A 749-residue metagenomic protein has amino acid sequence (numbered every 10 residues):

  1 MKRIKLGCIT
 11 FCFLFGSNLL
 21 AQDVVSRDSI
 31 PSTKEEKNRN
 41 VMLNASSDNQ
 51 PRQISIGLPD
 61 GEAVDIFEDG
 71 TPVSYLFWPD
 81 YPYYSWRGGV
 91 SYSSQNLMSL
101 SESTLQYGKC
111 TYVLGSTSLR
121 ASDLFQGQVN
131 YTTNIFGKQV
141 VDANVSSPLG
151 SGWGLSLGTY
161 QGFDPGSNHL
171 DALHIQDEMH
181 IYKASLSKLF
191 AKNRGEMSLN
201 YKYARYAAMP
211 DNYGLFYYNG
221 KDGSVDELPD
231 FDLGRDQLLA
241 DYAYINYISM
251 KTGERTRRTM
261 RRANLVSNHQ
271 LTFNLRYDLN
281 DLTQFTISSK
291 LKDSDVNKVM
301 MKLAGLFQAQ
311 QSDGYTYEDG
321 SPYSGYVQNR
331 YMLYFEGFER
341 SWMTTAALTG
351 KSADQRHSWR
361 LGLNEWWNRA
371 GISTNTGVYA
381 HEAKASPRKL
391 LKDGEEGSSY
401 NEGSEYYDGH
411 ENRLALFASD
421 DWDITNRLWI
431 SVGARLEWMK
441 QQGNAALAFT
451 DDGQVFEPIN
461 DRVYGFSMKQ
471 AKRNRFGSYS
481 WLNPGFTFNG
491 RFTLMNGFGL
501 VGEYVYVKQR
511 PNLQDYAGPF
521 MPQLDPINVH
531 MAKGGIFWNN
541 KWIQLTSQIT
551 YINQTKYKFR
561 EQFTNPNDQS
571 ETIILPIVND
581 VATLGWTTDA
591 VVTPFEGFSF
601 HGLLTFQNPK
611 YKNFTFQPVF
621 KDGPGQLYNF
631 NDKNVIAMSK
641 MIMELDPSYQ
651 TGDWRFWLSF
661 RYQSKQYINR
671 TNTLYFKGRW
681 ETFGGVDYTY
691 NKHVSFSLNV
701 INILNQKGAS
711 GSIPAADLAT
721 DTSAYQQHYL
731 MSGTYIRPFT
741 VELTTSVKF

Functional and structural regions predicted by a protein language model:
Q22-L124: Acidic, small-polar-rich N-terminal luminal/periplasmic segments of exported/outer-membrane proteins
F77-D80, V90-N96, S103-K183, F190-G195 (+2 more regions): Outer-membrane beta-barrel translocator/receptor signature
F125-Q126, G152-L155, K192-M197, L282-F285 (+8 more regions): Repeated loop/turn-to-beta-strand initiation elements of outer-membrane beta-barrel proteins
T132-V140, G162-K192, M209, Y244-R276 (+7 more regions): Outer-membrane beta-barrel proteins
S146, H530-G534, S599-H601, D632-F749: Conserved C-terminal beta-signal and adjacent last beta-strands/turns of outer-membrane beta-barrel proteins
S187, E196-Q270, V299-M332, S386-S404 (+3 more regions): Acidic/polar loop-and-plug regions of large Gram-negative outer-membrane beta-barrel proteins
E339, S358-N368, S404-Q554, T593-F595 (+2 more regions): Structural signature of Gram-negative outer-membrane beta-barrels, strongest in the C-terminal barrel of TonB-dependent
T425-N426, Y551-N553, S570, I574-R670 (+2 more regions): Gram-negative outer-membrane beta-barrel transporters
